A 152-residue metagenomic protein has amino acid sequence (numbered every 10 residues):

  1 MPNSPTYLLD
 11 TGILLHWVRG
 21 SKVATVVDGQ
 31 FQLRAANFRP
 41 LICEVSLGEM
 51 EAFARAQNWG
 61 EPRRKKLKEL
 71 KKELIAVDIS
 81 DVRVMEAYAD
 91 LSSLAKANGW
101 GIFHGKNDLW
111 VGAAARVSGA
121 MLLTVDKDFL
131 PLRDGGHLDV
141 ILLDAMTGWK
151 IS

Functional and structural regions predicted by a protein language model:
M1-I42, A54-K68: Short, well-structured N-terminal submotif of metal-dependent ribonuclease cores
M1-T6, G112, R116-S152: Acidic, PIN/NYN-like endoribonuclease modules and their adjacent C-terminal/linker elements
P2-N3, A76-M121: Active-site neighborhoods of divalent-metal-dependent phosphate/nucleic-acid chemistry enzymes
Y7, R39-L41, K71-D78, R116: Short loop->beta-strand "edge-of-pocket" segments that line small-molecule binding or catalytic clefts across diverse
T11, G105-L109, D126: Conserved glycosyltransferase catalytic-site signature
L14, L47-M50, F129-L130: A generic structural signal for short hydrophobic patches within well-formed alpha-helices
H16-V18, F53, A87-Y88, L132: Residues that scaffold the ATP/ADP-binding catalytic core of kinase and kinase-like folds
L47-S92: Active-site-proximal, substrate-binding regions of enzyme catalytic domains and RNA-binding/basic surfaces
